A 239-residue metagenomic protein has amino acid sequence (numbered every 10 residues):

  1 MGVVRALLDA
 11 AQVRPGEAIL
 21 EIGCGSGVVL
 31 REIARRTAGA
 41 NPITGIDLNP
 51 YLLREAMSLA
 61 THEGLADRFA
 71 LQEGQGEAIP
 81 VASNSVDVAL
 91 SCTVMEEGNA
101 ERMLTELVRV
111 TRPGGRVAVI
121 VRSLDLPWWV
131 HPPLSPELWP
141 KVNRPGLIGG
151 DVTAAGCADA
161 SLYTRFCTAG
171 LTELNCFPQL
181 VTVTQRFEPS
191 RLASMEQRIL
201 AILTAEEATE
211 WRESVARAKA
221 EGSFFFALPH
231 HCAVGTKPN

Functional and structural regions predicted by a protein language model:
M1-E17, E32: Conserved alpha-helix/loop element of class I SAM-dependent methyltransferases that forms part of the SAM/SAH-binding
L20-I22, S26-A78: Class I SAM-dependent methyltransferase SAM/SAH-binding core
E77-V88: A short acidic, Gly/Pro-enriched loop at the edge of an enzyme's catalytic core that lines a small-molecule cofactor
D87-E101: A short SAM/SAH-binding and catalytic strip from SAM-dependent methyltransferases
E101-R116: A short glycine-rich, Lys/Arg-flanked "PGG" loop and its adjoining helix->strand segment in the class I
A118-R186: Conserved catalytic/acceptor-binding region of the Class I
A160, R165, E173-N239: Conserved Class I S-adenosyl-L-methionine
